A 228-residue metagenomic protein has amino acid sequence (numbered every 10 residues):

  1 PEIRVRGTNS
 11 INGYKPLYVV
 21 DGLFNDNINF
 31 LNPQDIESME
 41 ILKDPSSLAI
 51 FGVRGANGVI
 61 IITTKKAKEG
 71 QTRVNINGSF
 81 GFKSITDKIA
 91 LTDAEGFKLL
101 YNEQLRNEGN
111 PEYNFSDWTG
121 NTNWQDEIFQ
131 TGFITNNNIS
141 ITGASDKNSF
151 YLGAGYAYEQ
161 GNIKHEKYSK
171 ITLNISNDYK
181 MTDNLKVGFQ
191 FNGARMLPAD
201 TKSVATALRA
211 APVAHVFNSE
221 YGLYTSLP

Functional and structural regions predicted by a protein language model:
P1-I175, Y179-M196, T201-T206: Short, small/polar-rich motifs associated with maturation and membrane association, primarily at protein termini
M196-P228: Outer-membrane beta-barrel translocator/channel fold
